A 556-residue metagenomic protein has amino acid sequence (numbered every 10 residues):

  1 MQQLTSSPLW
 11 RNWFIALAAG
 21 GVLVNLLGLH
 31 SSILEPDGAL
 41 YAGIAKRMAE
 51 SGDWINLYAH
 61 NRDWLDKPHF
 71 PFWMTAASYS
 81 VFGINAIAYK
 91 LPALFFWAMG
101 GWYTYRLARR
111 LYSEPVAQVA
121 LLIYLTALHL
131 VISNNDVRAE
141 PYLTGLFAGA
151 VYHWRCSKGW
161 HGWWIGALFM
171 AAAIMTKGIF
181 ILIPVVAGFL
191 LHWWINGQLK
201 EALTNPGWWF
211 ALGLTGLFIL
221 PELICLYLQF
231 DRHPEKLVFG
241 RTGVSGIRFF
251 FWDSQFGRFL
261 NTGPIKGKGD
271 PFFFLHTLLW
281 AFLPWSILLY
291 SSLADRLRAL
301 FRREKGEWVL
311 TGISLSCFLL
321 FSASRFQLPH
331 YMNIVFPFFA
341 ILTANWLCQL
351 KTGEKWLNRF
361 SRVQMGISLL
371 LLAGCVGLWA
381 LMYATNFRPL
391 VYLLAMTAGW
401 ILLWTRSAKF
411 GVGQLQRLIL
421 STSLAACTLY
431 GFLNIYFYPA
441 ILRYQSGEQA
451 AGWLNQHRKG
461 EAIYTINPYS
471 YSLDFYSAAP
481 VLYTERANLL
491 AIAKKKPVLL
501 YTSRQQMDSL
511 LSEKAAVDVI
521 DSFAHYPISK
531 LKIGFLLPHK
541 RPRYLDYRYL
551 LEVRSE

Functional and structural regions predicted by a protein language model:
Q2-T5, F14, W160, W164 (+2 more regions): Membrane-embedded architecture of ER/inner-membrane glycosylation machinery
I44, S157, I181-E304, V309-W346 (+1 more regions): Transmembrane-lumen/periplasm boundary regions of multi-pass, lipid-linked membrane glycan transferases
L91-L111: Transmembrane-helix motifs of polytopic, lipid-linked glycan transferases
Y103, Y142-K158, F339-L342: Specific aromatic-rich, kink-prone transmembrane helix
R109-L111, A150-W163, A173, L347-L350: Membrane-interface transmembrane helices that cradle and orient dolichyl/undecaprenyl
A120-L121, C156-A171, G312-S314: Short hydrophobic alpha-helices at membrane interfaces in multi-pass membrane enzymes
H129-Y142: Short acidic/glycine- and proline-prone juxtamembrane loop motifs at membrane-interface regions of multi-pass membrane
I132, W163-K177, F318-S322: Membrane-interface alpha helices of multi-pass inner-membrane proteins
